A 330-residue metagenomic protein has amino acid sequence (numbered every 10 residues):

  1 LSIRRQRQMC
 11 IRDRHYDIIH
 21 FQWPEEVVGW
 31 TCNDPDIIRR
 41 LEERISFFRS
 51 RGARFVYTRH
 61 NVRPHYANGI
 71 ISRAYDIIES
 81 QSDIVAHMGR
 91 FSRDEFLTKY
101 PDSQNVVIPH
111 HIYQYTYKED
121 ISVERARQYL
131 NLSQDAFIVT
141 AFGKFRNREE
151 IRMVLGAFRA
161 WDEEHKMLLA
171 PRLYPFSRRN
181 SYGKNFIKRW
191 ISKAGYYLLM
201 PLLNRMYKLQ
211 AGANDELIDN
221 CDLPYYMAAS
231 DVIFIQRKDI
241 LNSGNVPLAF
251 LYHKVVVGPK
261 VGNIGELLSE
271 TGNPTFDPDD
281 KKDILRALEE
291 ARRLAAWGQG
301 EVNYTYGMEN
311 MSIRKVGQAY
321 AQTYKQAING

Functional and structural regions predicted by a protein language model:
L1-R7, I11: Single conserved hydrophobic/aromatic residue that forms the stacking wall/gate of nucleotide- or nucleobase-binding
S80-L97, P101-K118: Donor nucleotide-sugar binding/catalytic pocket of nucleotide-sugar-dependent glycosyltransferases
K118-L132: A short helix/loop element that forms part of the nucleotide-sugar donor recognition site in Leloir-type
L132-E149, L155-F158, L169: Conserved donor-binding/catalytic core segment of Leloir-type glycosyltransferases
R178-Y225: Nucleotide-activated donor-binding/catalytic signature segment of Leloir-type glycosyltransferases, i.e., the conserved
I235, V255-G258: Short hydrophobic beta-strand element within catalytic cores of glycosyltransferases and related nucleotide-activated
S269-K282, E289-A296: Conserved acidic donor-binding segment of nucleotide-sugar-dependent glycosyltransferases
K282, A295-N329: A charged, aromatic-enriched C-terminal amphipathic alpha-helix characteristic of glycosyltransferases across folds
